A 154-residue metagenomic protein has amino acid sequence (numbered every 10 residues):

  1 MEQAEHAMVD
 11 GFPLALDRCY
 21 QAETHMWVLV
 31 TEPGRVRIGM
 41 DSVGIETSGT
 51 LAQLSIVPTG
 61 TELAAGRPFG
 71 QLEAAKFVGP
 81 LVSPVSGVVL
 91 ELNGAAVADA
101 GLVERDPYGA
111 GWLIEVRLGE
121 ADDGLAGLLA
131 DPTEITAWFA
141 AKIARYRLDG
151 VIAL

Functional and structural regions predicted by a protein language model:
M1-A65, L92-L154: Non-catalytic terminal segments and appended small domains
C19-A22, G79-V88: Short coil-to-beta-strand transition motifs
P58-L72, S83, V88-L90: Short, well-structured beta-strand-loop connectors
E73-V82, D99-L102: Short, Lys/Arg- and Gly-enriched loop/turn segments at beta-strand edges
